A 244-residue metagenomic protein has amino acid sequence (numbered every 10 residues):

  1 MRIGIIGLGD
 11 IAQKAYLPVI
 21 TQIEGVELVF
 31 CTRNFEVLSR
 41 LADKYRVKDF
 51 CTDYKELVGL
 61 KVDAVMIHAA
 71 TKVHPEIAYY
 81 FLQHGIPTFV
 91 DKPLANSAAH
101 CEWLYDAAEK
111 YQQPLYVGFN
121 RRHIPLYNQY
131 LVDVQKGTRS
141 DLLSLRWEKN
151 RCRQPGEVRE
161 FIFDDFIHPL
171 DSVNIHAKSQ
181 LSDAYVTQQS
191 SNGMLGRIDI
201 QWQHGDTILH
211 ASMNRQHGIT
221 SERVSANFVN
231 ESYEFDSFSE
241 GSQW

Functional and structural regions predicted by a protein language model:
M1-Y45, V173: N-terminal Rossmann-like dinucleotide-binding module
A12, V90, L115-V117, F235: Hydrophobic residues in well-ordered beta-strands that form the structural core
V26-E27, V62, L142, L181: Core-facing hydrophobic residues within beta-strands of well-ordered domains
Y45-F89, P93-Y105: Beta-loop-alpha module in the N-terminal Rossmann-like domain of NAD(P)-dependent dehydrogenases, especially those
A95-R153: A contiguous active-site-proximal alpha/beta segment in oxidoreductase catalytic domains
G118-P125, R151-A184, G196: Mid-domain beta-loop-alpha active-site segment that forms a flexible, acidic cofactor/metal-binding surface
I167-S242: Contiguous beta-strand/loop segments that form the cofactor/metal-binding neighborhood of enzyme cores
